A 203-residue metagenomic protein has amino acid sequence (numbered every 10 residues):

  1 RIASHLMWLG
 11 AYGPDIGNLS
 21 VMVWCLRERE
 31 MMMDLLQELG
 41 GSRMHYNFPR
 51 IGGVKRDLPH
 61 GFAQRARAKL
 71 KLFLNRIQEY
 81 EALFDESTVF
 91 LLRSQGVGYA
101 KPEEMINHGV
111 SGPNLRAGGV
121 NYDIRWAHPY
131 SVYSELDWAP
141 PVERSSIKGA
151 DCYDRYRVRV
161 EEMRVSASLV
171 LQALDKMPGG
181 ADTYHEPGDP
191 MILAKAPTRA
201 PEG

Functional and structural regions predicted by a protein language model:
R1-G203: Metal/cofactor-centered catalytic core regions of large enzymes
